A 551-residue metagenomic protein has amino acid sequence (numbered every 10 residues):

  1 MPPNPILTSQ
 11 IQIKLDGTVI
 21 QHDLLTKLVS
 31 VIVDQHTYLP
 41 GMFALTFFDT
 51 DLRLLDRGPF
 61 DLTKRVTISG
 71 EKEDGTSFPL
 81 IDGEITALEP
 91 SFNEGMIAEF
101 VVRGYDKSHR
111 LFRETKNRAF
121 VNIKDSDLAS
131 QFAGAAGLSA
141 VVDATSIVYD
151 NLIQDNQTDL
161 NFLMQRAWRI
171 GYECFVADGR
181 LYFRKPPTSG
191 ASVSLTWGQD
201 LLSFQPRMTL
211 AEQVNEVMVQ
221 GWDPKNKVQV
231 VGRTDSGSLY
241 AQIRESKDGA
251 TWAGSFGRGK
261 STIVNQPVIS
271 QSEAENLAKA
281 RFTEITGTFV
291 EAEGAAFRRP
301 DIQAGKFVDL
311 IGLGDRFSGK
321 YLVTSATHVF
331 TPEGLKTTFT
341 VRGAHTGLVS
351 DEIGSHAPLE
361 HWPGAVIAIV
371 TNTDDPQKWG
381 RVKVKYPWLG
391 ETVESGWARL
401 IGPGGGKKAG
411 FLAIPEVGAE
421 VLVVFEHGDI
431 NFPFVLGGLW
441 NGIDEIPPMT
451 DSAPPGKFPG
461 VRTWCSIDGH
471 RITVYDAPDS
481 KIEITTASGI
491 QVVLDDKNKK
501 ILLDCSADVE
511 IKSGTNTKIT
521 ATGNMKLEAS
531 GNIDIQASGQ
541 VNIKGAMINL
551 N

Functional and structural regions predicted by a protein language model:
M1-T63, Y105-H109, T196-G198, Q205 (+4 more regions): Juxtamembrane "anchor/assembly" segments of surface/extracellular structural proteins
P2, L7, F92, E99-S108 (+2 more regions): Short beta-strand-centered interaction patches in the first periplasmic/extracellular domains of large envelope
V19-L24, F112-A119, N161-R169, A177-R244 (+9 more regions): Surface-exposed, non-catalytic interaction/assembly patches
F43-F47, G104, R113-V141, I153-D178 (+2 more regions): Amphipathic, non-transmembrane alpha-helical segments in extracytoplasmic/periplasmic proteins
L54-S139, L152: Surface-exposed cap/loop segments at beta↔alpha junctions
E73-E84, D315-T324, G428-G438: Short, Lys/Arg- and Gly-enriched loop/turn segments at beta-strand edges
L310, G514-N551: Intrinsic-disorder/coil detector with helix-boundary
P332-G343, L348-A529: Hydrophobic packing positions characteristic of elongated beta-solenoid/beta-helix-type spike/fiber shafts
